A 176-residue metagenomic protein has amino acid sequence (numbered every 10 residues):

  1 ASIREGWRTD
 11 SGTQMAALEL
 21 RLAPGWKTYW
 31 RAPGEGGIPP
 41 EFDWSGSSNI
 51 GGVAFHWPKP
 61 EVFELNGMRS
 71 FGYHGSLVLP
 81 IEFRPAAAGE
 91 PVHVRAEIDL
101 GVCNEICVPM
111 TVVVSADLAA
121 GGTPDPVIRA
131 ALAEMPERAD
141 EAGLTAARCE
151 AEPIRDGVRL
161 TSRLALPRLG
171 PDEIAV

Functional and structural regions predicted by a protein language model:
A1-V176: Extracellular/lumen-exposed scaffold segments
